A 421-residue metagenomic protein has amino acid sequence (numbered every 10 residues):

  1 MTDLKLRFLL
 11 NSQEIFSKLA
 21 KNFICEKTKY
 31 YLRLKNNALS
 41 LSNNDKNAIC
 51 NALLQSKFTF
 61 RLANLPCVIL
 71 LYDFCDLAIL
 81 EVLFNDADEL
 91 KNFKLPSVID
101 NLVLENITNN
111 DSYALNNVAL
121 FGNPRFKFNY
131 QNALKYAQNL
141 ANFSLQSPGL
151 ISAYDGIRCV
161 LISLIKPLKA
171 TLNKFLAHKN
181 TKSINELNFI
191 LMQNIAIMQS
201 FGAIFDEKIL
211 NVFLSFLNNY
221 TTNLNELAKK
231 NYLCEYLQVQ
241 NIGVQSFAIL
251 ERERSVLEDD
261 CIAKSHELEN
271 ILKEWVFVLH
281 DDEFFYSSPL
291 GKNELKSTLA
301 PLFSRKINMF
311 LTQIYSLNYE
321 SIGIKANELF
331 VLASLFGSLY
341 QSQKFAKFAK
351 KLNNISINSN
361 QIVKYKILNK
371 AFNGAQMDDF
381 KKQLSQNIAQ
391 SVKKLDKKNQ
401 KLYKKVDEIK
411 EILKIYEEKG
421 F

Functional and structural regions predicted by a protein language model:
M1-F421: Phosphate-end processing signature that detects enzymes handling 5′-triphosphorylated RNA and polyphosphate
